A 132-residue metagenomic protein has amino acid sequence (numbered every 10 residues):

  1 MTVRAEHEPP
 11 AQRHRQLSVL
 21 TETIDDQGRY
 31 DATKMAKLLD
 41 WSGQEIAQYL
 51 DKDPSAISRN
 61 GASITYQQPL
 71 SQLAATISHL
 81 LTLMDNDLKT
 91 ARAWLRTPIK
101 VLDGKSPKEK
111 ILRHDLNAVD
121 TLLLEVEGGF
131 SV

Functional and structural regions predicted by a protein language model:
M1-V132: Non-transmembrane "mature" sequence context
